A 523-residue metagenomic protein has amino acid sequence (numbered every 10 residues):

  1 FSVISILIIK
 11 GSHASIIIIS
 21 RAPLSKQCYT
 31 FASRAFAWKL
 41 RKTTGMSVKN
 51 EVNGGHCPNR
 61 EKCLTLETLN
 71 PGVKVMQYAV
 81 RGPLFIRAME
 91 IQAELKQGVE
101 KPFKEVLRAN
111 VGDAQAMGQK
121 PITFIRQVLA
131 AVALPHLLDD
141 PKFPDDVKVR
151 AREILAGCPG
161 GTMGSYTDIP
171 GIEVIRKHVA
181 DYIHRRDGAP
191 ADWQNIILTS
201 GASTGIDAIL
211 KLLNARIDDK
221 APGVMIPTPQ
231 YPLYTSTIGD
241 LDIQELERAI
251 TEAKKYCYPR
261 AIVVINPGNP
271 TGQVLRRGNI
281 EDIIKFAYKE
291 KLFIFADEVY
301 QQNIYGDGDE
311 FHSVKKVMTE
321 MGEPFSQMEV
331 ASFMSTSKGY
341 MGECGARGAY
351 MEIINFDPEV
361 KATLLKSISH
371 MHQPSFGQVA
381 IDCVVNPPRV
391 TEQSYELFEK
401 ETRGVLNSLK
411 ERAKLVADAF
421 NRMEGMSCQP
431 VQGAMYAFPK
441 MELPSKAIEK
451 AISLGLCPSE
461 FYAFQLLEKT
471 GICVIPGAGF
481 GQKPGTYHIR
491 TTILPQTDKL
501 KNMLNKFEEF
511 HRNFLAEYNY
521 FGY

Functional and structural regions predicted by a protein language model:
F1, L7-L24: N-terminal chloroplast transit peptides
F36, R41, G45-P170, D181 (+5 more regions): N-terminal "arm"/small-domain region of PLP-dependent enzymes with the aminotransferase-like
S47, T123, L129-K289, F295 (+6 more regions): Conserved core of the PLP fold type I
S47-L66, F124, D146-E153, K316-K410 (+5 more regions): Conserved core segment of the aminotransferase class I/II
E67, A116-G118, T123, E399-K410 (+2 more regions): Conserved PLP-binding catalytic core of the aspartate aminotransferase-like
L84, A109, V179, I196 (+12 more regions): Generic structural signal for small/hydrophobic residues in well-ordered secondary structure, especially within
N110, I353, M435-L454, T470-L504: Conserved PLP-binding active-site segment of the aspartate aminotransferase-like
Q115-Q119, I125, Y234, P270-Q273 (+7 more regions): Short catalytic/ligand-binding loop motif for oxyanion handling, primarily in non-cytosolic enzymes, centered on
